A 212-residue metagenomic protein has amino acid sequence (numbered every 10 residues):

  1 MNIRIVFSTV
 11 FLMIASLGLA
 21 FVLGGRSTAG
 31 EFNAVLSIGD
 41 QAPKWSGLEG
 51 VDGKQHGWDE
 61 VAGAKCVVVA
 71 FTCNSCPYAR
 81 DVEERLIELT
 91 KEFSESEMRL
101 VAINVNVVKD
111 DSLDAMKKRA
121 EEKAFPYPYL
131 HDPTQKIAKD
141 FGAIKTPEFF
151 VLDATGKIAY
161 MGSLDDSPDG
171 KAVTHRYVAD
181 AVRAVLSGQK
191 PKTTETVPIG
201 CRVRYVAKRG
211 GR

Functional and structural regions predicted by a protein language model:
M1-I5: Positively charged n-region of N-terminal signal peptides that target proteins for export
T9-V22: Bacterial N-terminal signal peptides
S27-D59: N-terminal "domain-start" segment that seeds a small globular fold
P43, F125-P128, A143-F150: Structural micro-motif
G57-R80, V182: Short active-site neighborhood of thiol/selenol oxidoreductases, capturing the structured segment around
A64-V67, E95-L100, A124-Y127, A154-K157: Loop/turn elements at helix/coil->beta-strand transitions in domains of secreted/extracellular proteins
R80-K123, H131-D140: Structural microenvironment flanking redox-active thiols in thiol-disulfide oxidoreductases
V151-R212: Thiol-/selenol-based redox modules, centered on thioredoxin-like and closely related oxidoreductase domains
